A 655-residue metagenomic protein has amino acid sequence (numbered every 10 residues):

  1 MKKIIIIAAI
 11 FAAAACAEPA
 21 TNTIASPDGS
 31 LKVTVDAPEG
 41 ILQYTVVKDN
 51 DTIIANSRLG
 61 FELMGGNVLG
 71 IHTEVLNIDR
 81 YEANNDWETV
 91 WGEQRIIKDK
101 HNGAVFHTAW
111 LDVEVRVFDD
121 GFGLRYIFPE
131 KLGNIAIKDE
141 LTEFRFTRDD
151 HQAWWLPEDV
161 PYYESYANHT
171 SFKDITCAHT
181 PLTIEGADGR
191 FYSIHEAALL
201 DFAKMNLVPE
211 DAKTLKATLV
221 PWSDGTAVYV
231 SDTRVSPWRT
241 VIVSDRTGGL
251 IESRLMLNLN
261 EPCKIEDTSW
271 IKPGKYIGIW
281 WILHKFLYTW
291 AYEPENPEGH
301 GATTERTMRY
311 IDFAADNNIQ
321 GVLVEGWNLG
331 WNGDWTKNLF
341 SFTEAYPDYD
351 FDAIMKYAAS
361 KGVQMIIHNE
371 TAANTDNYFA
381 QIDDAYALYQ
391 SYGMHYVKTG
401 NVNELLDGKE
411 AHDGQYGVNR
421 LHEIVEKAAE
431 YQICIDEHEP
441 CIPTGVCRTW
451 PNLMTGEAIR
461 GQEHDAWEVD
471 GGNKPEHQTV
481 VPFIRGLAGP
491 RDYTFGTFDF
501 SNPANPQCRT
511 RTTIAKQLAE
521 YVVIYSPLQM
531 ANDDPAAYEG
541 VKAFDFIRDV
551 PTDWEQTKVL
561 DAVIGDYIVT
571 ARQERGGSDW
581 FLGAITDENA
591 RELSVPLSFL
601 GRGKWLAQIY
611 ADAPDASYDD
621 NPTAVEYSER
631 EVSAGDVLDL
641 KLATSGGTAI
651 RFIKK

Functional and structural regions predicted by a protein language model:
I4-A13: Sec-dependent N-terminal signal peptides
A12-T21: Bacterial Sec-dependent signal peptides at the C-terminal "C-region" and cleavage site
T21-E266: N-terminal accessory beta-strand-rich subdomains and adjacent acidic, glycine-rich linkers that precede catalytic cores
R234-F313, N317, G321: An acidic-aromatic substrate-binding cleft motif
E325-P503, Q507-R511: Aromatic- and carboxylate-enriched substrate-binding clefts and catalytic-loop regions of carbohydrate-active enzymes
D533-F581, D615-T623: Glycan-recognition and catalytic regions of carbohydrate-active enzymes
I564-L606, T648-A649: Carbohydrate-binding surface patches
E629-K655: C-terminal beta-strand-rich structural cap/linker in extracellular carbohydrate-active enzymes
